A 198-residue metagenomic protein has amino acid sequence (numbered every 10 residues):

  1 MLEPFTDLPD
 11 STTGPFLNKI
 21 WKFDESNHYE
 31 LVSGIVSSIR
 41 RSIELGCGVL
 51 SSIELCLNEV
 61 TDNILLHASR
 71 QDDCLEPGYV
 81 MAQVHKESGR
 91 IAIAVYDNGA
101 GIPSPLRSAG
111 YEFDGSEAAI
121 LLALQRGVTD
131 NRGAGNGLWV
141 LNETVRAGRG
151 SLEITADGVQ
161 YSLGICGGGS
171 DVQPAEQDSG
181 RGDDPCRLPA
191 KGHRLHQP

Functional and structural regions predicted by a protein language model:
M1-T13, Q125-P198: Flexible, glycine-/charge-rich segments associated with ATP-binding catalytic modules
F16-G46, A100-P103, R107-R126: Helix-loop-beta hinge of the Bergerat
L45-K86, V140-V145: Conserved ATP-binding N-box helix of the HATPase_c
G48-L55, R90, G115-A118, L122 (+1 more regions): Short, well-structured alpha-helical interface segments that form or flank functional binding sites
T61-R70, K86-A92, G150-D157, V172-P174: Short, charged low-complexity intrinsically disordered segments located at boundaries of structured domains
L75-H85, S116-A119, A123, P174-S179: Glycine-rich, flexible loop segments associated with nucleotide phosphate handling
G78-I93, G101-P103: Short beta-strand-loop-beta element adjacent to the nucleotide/active-site pocket used for signaling
D97: Acidic ATP/Mg2+-coordinating residue in the GHKL
